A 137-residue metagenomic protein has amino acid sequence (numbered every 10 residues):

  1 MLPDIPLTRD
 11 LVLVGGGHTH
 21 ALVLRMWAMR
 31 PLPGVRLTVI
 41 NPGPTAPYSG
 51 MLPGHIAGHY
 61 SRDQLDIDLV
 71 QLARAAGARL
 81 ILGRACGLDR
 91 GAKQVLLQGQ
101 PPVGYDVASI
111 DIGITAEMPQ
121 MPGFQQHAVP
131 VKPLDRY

Functional and structural regions predicted by a protein language model:
M1-T8, A78-Y137: FAD-binding core/adjacent interface of flavoenzyme oxidoreductases
L2-R79: Beta1-alpha1 glycine-rich phosphate/pyrophosphate-binding loop at the start of Rossmann-like nucleotide-binding domains
